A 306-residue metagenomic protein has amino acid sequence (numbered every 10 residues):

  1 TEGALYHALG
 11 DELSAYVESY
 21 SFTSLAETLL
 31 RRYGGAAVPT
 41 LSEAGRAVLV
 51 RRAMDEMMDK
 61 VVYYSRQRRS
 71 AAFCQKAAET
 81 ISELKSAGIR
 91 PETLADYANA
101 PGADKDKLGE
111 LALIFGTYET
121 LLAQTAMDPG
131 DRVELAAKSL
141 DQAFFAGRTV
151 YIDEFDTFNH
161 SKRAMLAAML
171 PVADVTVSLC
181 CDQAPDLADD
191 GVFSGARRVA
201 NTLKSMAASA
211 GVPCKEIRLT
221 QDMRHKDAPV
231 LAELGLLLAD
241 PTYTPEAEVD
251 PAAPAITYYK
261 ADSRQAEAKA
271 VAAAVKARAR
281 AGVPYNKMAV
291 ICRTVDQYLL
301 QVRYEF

Functional and structural regions predicted by a protein language model:
T1, S21-T23, L179-Q183, T220-Q221 (+1 more regions): A short beta-strand-to-loop transition that corresponds to the Sensor-1 phosphate-sensing loop of AAA+ P-loop ATPases
T1-A95, N99-G102, D106: Conserved P-loop NTPase-based nucleic-acid remodeling module centered on helicase motor cores
E2-H7, L29-R32, H160-A167, L187-R197 (+3 more regions): A short acidic (Asp/Glu
H7-L13, A167-P171, R280, R303-F306: Short, surface-exposed basic-aromatic patches at helix termini and helix-loop junctions that form
S42-R46, T93-S209, C214-L219, K260-A266: Conserved helicase NTPase motor core
L140, A208-E305: Helicase P-loop NTPase motor core
T149, D153, P171-T176, V249 (+2 more regions): C-terminal RecA-like lobe
